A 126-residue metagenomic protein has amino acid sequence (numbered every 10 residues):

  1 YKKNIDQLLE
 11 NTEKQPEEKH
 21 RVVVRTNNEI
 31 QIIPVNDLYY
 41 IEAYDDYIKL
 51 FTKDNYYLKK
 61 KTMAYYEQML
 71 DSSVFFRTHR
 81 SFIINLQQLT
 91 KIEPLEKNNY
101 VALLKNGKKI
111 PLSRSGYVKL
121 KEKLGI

Functional and structural regions predicted by a protein language model:
Y1-P111: Conserved binding/recognition cores within well-folded domains
S115-I126: Short, basic/aromatic-enriched C-terminal tail that caps enzymatic domains
